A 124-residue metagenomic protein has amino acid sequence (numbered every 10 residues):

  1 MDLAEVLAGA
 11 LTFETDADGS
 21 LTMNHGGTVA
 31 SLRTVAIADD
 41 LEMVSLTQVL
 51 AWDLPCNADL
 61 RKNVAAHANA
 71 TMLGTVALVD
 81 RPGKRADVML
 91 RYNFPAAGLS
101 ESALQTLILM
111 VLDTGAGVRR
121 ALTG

Functional and structural regions predicted by a protein language model:
M1-A4, N57, R61, L104: Generic alpha-helical secondary structure
M1-R33, I37, A70-V79: Charge-rich, low-complexity N-terminal segments
D18-S20, D40-M43, P82-D87: A generic structural signal for beta-strand entry/edge sites
T22, A30-S31, S45, D87-M89: General beta-strand recognition
N24-T28, T47-W52, Y92-P95: Secondary-structure transition/turn motif
S31-D53: A short acidic-to-branched-hydrophobic micro-motif
S45-R85: Short, internal acidic amphipathic alpha-helical interface segments that mediate docking to partner proteins
V76-L109, D113-G124: Well-ordered alpha/beta subsegment
